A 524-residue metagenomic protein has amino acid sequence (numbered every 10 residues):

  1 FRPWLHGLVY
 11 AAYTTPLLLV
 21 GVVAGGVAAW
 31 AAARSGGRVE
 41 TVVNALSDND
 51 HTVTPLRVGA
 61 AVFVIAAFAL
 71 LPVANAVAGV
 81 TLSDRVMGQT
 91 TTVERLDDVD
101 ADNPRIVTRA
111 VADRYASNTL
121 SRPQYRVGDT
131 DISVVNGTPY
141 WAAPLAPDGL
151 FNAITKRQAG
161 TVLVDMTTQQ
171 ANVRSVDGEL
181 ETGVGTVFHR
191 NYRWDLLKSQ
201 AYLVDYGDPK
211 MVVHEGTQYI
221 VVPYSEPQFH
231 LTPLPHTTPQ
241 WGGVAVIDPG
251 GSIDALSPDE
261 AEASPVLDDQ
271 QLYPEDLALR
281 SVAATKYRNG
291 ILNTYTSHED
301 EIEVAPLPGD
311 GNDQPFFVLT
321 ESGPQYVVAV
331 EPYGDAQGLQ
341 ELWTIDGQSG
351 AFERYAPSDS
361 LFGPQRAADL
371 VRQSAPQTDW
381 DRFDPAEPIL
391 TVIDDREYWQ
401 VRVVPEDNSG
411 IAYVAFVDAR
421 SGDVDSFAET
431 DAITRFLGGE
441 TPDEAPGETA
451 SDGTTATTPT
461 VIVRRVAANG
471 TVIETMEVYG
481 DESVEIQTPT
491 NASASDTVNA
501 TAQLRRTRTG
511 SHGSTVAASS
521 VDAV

Functional and structural regions predicted by a protein language model:
F1-V524: Soluble extracytoplasmic regions of secretory-pathway and membrane proteins
